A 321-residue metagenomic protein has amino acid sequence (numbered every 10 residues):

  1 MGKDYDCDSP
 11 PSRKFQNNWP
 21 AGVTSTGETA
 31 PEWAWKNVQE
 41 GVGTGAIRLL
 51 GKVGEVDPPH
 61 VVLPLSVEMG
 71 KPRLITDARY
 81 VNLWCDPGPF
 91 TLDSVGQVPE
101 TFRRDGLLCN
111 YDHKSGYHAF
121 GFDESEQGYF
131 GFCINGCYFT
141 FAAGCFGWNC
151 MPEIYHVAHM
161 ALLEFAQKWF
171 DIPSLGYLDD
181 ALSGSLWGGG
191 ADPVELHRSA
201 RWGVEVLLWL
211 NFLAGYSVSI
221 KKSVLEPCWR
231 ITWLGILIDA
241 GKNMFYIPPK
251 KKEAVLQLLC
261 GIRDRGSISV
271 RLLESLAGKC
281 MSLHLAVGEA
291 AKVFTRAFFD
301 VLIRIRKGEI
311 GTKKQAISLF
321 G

Functional and structural regions predicted by a protein language model:
M1-T26: Non-catalytic, polymerase-adjacent accessory regions of viral genome-replication enzymes
A21-V157, Y246, K250-F299, R306: Catalytic-core region of right-hand nucleic acid polymerases
P64-L65, K71-L74, D105-C109, I172-L175 (+5 more regions): Beta-sheet entry/capping signal
D77, D112-K114, G147, W169-P193 (+3 more regions): Catalytic palm active-site di-aspartate
G106, S115-H118, S217-K242, H284: Short, conserved secondary-structure transition motifs
P152-L207: Active-site palm subdomain of RNA-directed nucleic acid polymerases
G190-L213, G241-A254: Helical (often loop-to-helix) elements that flank the catalytic cores of nucleotide-handling enzymes
F294-G321: Conserved, charged catalytic cores of large soluble enzymes
